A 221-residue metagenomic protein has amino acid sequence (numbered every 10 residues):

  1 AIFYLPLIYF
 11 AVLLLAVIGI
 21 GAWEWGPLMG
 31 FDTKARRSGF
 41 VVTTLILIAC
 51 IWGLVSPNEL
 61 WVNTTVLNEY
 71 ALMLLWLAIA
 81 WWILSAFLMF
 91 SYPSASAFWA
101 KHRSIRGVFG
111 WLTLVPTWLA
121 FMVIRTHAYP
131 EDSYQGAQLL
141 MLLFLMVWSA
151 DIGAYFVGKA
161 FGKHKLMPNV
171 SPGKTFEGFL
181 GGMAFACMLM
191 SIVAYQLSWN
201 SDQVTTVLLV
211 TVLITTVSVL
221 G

Functional and structural regions predicted by a protein language model:
A1-I214: Membrane-embedded alpha-helical bundles of polytopic integral membrane proteins
V217-G221: Functionally important transmembrane alpha-helices
